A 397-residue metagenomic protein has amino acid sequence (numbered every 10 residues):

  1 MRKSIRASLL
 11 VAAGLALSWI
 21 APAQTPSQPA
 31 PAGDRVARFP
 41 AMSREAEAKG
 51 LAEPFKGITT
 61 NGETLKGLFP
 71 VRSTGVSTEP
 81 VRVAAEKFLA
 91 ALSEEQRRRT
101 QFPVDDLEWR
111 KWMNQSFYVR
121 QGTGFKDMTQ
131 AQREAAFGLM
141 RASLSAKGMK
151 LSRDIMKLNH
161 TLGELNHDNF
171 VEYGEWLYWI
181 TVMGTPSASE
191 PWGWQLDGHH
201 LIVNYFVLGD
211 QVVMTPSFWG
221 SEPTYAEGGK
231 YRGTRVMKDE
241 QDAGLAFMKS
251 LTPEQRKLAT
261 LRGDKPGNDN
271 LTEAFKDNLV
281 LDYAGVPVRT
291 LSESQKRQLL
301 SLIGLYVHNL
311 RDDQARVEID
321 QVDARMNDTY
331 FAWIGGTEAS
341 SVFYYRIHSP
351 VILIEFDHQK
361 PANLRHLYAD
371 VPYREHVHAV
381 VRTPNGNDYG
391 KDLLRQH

Functional and structural regions predicted by a protein language model:
M1-L9: Bacterial N-terminal signal peptides that target proteins for export
S8-S18: Bacterial N-terminal signal peptides
W19-A23: Sec/Tat signal peptide C-region and signal peptidase I cleavage site
Q24-A90, R99-S145, M149-H397: A cross-kingdom marker for long, charged
